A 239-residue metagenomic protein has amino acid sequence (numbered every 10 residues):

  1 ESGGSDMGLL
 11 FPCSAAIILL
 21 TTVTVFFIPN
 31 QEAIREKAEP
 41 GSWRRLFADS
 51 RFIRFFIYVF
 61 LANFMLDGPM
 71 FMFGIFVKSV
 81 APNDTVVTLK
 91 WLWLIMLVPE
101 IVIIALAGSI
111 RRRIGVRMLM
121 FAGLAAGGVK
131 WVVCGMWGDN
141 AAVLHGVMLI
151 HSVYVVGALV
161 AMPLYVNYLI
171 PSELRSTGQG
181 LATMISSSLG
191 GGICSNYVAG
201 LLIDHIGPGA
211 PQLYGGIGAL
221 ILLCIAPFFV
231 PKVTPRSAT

Functional and structural regions predicted by a protein language model:
S2-A16, V198-A219: A membrane-interface helix-boundary motif in multi-pass transporters
A15-I34, L223-V230: C-terminal membrane-cytosol helix-exit motif in multi-pass small-molecule transporters
I28-I57: Juxtamembrane intracellular "pre-TM" segments in multi-pass secondary transporters
A48-P69, L149, V153: Pair of pore-lining "gating" transmembrane helices in MFS-fold secondary transporters
F71-L89: Short amphipathic helix-loop junctions that connect adjacent transmembrane helices in Major Facilitator Superfamily/SLC
V102-V116, I203-D204: Helix-to-loop junctions at the C-terminal end of transmembrane segments in multipass secondary transporters
M118-V133: Structural signature of the two symmetry-related core transmembrane helices
G157-P171: Intracellular juxtamembrane helix-capping segments at the cytosolic ends of symmetry-related transmembrane helices
